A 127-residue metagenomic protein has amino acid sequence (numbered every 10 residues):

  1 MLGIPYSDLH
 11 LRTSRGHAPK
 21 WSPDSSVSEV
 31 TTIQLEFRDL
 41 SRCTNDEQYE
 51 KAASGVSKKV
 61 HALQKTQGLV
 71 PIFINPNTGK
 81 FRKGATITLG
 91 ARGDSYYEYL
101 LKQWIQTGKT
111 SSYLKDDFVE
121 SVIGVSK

Functional and structural regions predicted by a protein language model:
M1-K127: Glycan-recognition and catalytic cores of secretory/periplasmic carbohydrate-active enzymes
